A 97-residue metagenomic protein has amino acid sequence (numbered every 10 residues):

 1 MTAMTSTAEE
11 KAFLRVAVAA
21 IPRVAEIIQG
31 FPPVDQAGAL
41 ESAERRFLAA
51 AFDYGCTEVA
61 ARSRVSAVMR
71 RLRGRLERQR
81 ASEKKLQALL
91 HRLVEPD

Functional and structural regions predicted by a protein language model:
A3-G38, R45: N-terminal acidic leader/helix
T5-I21, R78-D97: Long, compositionally biased
R15, A49, C56-E58: Intrinsically disordered, low-complexity regions enriched in small/polar residues
V18, A25, Q29, L48 (+4 more regions): Residue-level detector of alpha-helical secondary structure
F31-A39, D53-A60: Short acidic, glycine/proline-enriched loop segments that cap or flank alpha-helices
A43-A51: A general alpha-helix detector
E58-A88: Long, highly charged low-complexity segments enriched in Glu/Asp and Lys/Arg with interspersed Ser/Thr
